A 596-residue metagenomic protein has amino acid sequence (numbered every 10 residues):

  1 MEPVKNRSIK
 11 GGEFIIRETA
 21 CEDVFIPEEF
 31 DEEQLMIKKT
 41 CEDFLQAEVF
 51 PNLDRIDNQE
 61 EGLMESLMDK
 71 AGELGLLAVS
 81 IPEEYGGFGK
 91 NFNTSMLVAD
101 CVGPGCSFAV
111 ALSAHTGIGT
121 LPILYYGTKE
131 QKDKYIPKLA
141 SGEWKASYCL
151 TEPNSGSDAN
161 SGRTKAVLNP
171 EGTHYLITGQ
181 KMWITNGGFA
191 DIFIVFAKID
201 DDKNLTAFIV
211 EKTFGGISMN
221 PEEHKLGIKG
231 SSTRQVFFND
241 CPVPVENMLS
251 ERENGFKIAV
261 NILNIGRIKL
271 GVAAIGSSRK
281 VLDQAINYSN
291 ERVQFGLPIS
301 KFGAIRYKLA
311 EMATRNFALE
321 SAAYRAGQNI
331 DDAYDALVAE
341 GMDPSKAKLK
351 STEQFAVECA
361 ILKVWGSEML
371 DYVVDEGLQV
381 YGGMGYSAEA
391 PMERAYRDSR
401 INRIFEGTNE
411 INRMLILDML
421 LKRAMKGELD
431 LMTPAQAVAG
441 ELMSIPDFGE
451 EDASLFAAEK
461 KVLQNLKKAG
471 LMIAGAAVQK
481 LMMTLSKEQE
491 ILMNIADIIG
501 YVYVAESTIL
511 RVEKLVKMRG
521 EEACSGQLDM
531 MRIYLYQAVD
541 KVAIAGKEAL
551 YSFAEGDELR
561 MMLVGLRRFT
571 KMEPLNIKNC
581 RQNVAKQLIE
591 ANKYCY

Functional and structural regions predicted by a protein language model:
M1-S113, E130-K134, K138, K145 (+4 more regions): Amphipathic, small/basic residue-rich leader segments at the start of a protein or domain
E2-D23, L97-V98, I118, N261 (+3 more regions): Glycine-rich phosphate/cofactor-binding loops in nucleotide/flavin-utilizing enzymes
E2-V4, P27-F30, I37, P104 (+6 more regions): Glycine-rich beta->alpha junctions and the first turn(s) of the following alpha-helix
L53-N58, F317-W365, L378-Q379, M482 (+1 more regions): C-terminal helix-coil-helix/basic helical segment that borders enzyme active sites and/or dimer interfaces and provides
A111-E130, G156-A159, V167-L168: N-terminal glycine-rich flavin-associated loop
G142-L150: A short, Trp-centered hydrophobic/proline-enriched beta-strand micro-motif
T173-M219: A short core secondary-structure module
L442-P446, E450, S454-Y596: C-terminal amphipathic alpha-helical interaction region
